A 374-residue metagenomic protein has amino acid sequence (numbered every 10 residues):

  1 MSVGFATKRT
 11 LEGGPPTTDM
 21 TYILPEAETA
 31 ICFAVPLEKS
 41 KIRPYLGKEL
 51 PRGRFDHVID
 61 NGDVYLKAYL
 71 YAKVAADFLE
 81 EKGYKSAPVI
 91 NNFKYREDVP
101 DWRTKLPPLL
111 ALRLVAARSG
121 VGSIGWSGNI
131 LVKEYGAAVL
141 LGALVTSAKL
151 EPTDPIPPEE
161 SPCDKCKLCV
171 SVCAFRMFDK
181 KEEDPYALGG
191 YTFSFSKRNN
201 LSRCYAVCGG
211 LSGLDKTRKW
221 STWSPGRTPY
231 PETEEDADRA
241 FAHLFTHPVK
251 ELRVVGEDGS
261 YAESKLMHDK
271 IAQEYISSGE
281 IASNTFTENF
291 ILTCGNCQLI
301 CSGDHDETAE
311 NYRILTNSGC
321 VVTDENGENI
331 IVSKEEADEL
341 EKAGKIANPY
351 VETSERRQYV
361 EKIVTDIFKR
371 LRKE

Functional and structural regions predicted by a protein language model:
M1-A68, K73: Non-catalytic, usually N-terminal nucleic-acid engagement modules in DNA/RNA processing proteins
M1-V3, Y84, K345: Short aromatic/hydrophobic-glycine micro-motifs
V3-G4, A87, K181, A309: A local structural micro-motif
T7-R9, P88-F93, R313-L315: Acidic carboxylate-rich catalytic motifs and surrounding loops in phosphoryl-/glycosyl-chemistry enzymes
F33-V35, T146, A206, G303: Hydrophobic side chains in beta-strands
I42-P44, L211-W220, H305-I314, L371-R372: Short conserved micro-motifs at the rims of enzyme active sites and ligand-binding pockets
D56-F290, C294: Catalytic cores of enzyme domains
C297-E374: C-terminal non-catalytic accessory extensions
